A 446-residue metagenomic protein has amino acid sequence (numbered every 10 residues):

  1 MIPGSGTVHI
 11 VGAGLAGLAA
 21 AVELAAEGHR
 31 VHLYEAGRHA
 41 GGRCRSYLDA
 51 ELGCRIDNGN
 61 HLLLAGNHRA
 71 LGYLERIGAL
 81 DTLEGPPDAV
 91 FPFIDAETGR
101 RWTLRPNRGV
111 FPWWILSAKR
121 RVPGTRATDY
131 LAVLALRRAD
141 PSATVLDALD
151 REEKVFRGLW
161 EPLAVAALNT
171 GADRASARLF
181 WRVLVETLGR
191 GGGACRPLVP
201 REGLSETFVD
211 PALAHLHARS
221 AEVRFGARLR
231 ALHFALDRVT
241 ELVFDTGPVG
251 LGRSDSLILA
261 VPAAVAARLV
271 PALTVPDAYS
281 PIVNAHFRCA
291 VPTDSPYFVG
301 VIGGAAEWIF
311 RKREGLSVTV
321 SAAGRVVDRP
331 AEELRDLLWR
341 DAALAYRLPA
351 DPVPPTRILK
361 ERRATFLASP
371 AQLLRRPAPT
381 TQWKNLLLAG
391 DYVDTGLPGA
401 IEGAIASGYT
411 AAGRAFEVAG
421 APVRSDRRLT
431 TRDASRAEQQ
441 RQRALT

Functional and structural regions predicted by a protein language model:
I2-P3, A89, A227-R347, D351 (+4 more regions): Mid-domain catalytic core of redox enzymes that form a hydrophobic substrate pocket/lid adjacent to a catalytic redox
G6-L33: N-terminal Rossmann-like FAD-binding beta1-loop-alpha1 element of flavoenzymes
A16, H39, A264: Conserved Rossmann-like nucleotide-cofactor binding loop
A25-A50: Glycine-rich FAD pyrophosphate-binding loop
G42-G66, A132-L134: Glycine-rich active-site loop/strand segments that organize a redox cofactor
N67-V185, G189-R190, A194: Mobile amphipathic helical/loop "lid" adjacent to a hydrophobic cofactor/ligand pocket
R105-N107, I309-T446: Conserved flavin/dinucleotide-binding core of flavoenzymes
V183-P248, G252: Helical element adjacent to the flavin cofactor pocket in flavoenzyme catalytic cores
